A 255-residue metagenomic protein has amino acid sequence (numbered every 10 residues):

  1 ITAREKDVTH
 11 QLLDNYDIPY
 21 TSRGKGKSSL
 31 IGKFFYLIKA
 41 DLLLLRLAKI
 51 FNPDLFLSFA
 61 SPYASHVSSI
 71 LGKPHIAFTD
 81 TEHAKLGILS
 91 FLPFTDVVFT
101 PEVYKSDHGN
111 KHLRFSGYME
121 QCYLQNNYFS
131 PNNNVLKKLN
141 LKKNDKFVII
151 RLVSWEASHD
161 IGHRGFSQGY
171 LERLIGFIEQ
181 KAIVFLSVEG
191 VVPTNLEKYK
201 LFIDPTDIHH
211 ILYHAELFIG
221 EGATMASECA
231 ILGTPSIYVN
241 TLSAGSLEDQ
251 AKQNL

Functional and structural regions predicted by a protein language model:
I1-T2: N-terminal subdomain of nucleotide-sugar transferases
E5-G109: Active-site and donor-binding regions of nucleotide-sugar-utilizing enzymes
E5-K6, N15-K27, I150-L152, E172-D204: Catalytic donor nucleotide-activated moiety binding site of glycosyltransferases and closely related
Y16-S22, K73, N110-E120, T194-P205 (+1 more regions): Active-site regions of enzymes building and remodeling cell-envelope glycoconjugates
A40-L44, E189-M225: Donor nucleotide-activated moiety binding/catalytic core segment of transferases that use nucleotide-activated donors
D54-L55, V97, F147, I183 (+1 more regions): Structural motif
L55-P62, V67, A77, I208-D249: A donor-sugar binding/catalytic signature common to diverse glycosyltransferases and related nucleotide-sugar
F99-R164: A nucleotide-sugar donor-handling region in carbohydrate enzymes
